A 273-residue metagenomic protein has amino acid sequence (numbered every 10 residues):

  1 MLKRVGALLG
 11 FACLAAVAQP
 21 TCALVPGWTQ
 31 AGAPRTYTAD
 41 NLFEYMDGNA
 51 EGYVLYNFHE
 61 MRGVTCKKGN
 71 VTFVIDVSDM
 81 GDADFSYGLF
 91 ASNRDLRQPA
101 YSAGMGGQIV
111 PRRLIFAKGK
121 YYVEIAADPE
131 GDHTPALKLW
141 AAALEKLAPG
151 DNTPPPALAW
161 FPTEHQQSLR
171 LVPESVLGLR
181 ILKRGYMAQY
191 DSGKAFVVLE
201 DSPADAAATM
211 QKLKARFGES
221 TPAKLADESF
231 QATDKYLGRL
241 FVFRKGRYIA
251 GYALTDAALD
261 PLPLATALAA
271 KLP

Functional and structural regions predicted by a protein language model:
M1-R4: Positively charged n-region of N-terminal signal peptides that target proteins for export
G6-A16: Bacterial N-terminal signal peptides
C22, G27-N57, M80-G119, P155-M187 (+1 more regions): Short Gly/Thr-rich strand-loop-strand
V54, H59, T65-K68, K183 (+1 more regions): Long, contiguous binding/interaction regions
G69, D79-Q98, S102, P129-N152 (+2 more regions): Extended intrinsically disordered, low-complexity coil regions enriched in Ser, Thr, Gly, Ala and often Pro
F73-V77, K120-D128, K194-V197, R247-T255: Short, well-ordered beta-strand elements
V123-G178: A surface/extracellular/periplasmic glyco- and lipid-processing/surface-interacting theme
